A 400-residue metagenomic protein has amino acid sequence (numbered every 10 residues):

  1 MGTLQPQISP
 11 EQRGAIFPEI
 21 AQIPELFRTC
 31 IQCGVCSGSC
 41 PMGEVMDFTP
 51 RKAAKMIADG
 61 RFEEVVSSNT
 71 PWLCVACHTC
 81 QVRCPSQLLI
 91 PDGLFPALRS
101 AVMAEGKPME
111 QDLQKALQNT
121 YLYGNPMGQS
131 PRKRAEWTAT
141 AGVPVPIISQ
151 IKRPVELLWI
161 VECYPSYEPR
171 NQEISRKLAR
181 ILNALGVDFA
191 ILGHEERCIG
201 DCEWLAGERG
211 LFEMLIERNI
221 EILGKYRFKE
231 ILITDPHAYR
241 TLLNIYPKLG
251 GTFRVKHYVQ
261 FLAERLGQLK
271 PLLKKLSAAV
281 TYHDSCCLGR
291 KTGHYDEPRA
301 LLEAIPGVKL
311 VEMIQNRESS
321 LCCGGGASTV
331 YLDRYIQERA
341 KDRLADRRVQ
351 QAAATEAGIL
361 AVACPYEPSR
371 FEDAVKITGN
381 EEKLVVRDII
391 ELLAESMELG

Functional and structural regions predicted by a protein language model:
M1-I8, R28-A54, R290-G293: A broadly conserved sequence feature marking short terminus-proximal activation segments in nucleic acid-centric
G2-Q22, V45-T79, Q87-L122, M214 (+6 more regions): Ferredoxin-type iron-sulfur electron-transfer modules in oxidoreductases and energy-metabolism complexes
F27, E44, A54-T234, Y239-Y246 (+1 more regions): Iron-sulfur-cluster electron-transfer modules
C30-C36, C40, C74-C80, C84 (+4 more regions): Short cysteine clusters
S166-R254, C287-E303, K309-G400: Cofactor-cradling patches in redox/metallo enzymes
K256-F261, K270-L272, L276-T292, A304-G307: Catalytic cores of enzyme domains
R265-A278, G324-T329, L399-G400: Short, surface-exposed amphipathic charged segments that create phosphate/polyanion-binding patches used for binding
